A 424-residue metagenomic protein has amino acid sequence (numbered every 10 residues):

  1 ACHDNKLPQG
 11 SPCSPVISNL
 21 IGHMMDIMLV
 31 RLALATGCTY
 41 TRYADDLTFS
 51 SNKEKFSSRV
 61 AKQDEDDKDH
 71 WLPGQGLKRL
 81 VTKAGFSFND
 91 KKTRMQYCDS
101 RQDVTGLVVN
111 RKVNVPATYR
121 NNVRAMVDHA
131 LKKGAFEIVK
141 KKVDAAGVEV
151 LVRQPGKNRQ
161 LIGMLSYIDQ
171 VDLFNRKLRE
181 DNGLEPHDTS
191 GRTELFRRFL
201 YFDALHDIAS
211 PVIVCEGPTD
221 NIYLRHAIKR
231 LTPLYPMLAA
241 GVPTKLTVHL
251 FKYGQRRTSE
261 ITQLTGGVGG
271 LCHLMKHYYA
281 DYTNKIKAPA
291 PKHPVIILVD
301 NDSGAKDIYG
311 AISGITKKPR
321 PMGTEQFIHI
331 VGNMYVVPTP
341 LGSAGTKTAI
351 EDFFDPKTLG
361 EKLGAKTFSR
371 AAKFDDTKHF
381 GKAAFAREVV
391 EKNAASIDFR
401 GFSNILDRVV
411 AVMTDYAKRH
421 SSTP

Functional and structural regions predicted by a protein language model:
A1-N5, P15-A44, T48-R59: Active-site palm subdomain of RNA-directed nucleic acid polymerases
A1-S11, L20-H23, I27, V60-R192 (+1 more regions): Right-hand nucleic-acid polymerase module
P8-V16, I261-V268: Surface-exposed cleft-lining segments at the edges of enzyme active sites
P12-L20, V214, P218: Short, conserved micro-motifs enriched in small and acidic residues
C38, G85-F86, L359: Short aromatic/hydrophobic-glycine micro-motifs
T41-D45, K91, I208, K292: Short Gly/Ser/Thr- and Asp/Glu-enriched loop/turn motifs at secondary-structure junctions
S50-S51, S57-R59, Y97-C98, A305-I308: Short acidic/glycine-rich loop or secondary-structure boundary segments that cap or lie
R179-P424: Acidic, divalent-metal-binding catalytic cores of TOPRIM and closely related two-metal-ion phosphodiester/pyrophosphate
